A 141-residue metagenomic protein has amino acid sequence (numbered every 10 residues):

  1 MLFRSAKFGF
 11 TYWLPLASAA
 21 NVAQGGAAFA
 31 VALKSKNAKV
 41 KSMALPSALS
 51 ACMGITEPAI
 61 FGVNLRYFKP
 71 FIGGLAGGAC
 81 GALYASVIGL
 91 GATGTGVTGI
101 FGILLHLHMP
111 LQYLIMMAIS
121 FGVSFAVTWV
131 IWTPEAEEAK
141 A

Functional and structural regions predicted by a protein language model:
S5-F8, V31, S35-K39, P46-L49 (+2 more regions): Transmembrane alpha-helical segments and their short flanking loops that form helix-hairpins/helix-helix interfaces
T11-A19: Structural signature of hydrophobic alpha-helical transmembrane segments
Y12-W13, G26, A92-T93: Generic detector of short, locally flexible boundary/turn motifs and exposed helical patches
N21-F29: Small-residue-rich hydrophobic segments that form or flank transmembrane alpha-helices in multi-pass membrane proteins
